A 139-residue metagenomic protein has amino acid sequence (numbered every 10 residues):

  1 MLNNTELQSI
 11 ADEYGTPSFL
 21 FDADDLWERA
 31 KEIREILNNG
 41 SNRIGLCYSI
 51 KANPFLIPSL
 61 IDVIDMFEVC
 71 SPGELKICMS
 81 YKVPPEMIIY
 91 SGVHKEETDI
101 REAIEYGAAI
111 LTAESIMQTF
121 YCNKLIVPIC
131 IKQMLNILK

Functional and structural regions predicted by a protein language model:
M1-P128, Q133: A charged N-terminal "starter" segment
N136: Active-site cores of enzymes that catalyze phosphoryl transfer or operate on phosphate-rich substrates
K139: Active-site/ligand-binding-proximal alpha/beta "capping" segment
